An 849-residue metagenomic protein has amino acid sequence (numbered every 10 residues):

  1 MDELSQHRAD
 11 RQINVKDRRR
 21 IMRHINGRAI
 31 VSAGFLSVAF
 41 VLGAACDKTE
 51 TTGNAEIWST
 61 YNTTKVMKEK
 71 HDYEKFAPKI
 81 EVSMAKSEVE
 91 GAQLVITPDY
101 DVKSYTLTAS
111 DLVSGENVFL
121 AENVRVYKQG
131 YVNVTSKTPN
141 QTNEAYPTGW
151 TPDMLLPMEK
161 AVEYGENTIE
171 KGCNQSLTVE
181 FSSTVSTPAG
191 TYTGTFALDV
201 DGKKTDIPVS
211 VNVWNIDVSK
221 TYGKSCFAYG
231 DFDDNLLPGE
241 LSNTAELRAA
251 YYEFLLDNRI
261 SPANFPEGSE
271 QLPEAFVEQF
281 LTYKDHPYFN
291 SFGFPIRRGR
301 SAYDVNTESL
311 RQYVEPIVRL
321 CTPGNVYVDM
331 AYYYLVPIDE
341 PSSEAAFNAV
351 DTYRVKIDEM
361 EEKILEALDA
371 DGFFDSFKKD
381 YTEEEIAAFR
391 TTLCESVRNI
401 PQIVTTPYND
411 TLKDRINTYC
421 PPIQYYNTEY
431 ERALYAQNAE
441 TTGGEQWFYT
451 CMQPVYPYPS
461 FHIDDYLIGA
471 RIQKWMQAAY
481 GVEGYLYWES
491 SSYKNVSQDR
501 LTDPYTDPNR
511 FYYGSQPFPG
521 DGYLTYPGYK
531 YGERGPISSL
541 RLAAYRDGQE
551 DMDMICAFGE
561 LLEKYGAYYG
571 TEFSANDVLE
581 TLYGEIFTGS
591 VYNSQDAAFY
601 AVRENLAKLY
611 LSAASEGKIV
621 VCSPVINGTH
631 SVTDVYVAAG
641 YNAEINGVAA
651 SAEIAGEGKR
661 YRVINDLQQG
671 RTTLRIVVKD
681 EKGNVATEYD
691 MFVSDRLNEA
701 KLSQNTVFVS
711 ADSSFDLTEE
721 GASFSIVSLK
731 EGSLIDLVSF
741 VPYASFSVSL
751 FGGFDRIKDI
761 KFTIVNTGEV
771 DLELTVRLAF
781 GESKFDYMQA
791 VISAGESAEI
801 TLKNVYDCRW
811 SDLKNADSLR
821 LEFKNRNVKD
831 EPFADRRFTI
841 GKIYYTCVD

Functional and structural regions predicted by a protein language model:
T51-F76, Q93, D99-V179: Surface-exposed binding patches on compact interaction domains or structured appendages
V95-Y105, D111, E166-T221: Extended acidic/polar, glycine-enriched regions that form or flank non-catalytic beta-rich accessory modules
T187-P188, I664-R671: Surface-exposed, short loops/turns at beta-strand junctions within beta-sandwich domains
I207-V209, N684-D695: Edge beta-strands of extracellular beta-sandwich domains
V211-E246, F692-V709: Low-complexity, Pro/Ser/Thr- and charge-rich linker/hinge segments at domain boundaries
K224-S497: Catalytic-core regions of glycoside hydrolase
P316-Y327, A331-A346, V350, R354-Y408 (+2 more regions): Catalytic domains of carbohydrate-active enzymes that cleave complex glycans
I619-P624, L667-Q668, Y689-D849: Beta-rich carbohydrate-recognition modules and glycan-binding surfaces
